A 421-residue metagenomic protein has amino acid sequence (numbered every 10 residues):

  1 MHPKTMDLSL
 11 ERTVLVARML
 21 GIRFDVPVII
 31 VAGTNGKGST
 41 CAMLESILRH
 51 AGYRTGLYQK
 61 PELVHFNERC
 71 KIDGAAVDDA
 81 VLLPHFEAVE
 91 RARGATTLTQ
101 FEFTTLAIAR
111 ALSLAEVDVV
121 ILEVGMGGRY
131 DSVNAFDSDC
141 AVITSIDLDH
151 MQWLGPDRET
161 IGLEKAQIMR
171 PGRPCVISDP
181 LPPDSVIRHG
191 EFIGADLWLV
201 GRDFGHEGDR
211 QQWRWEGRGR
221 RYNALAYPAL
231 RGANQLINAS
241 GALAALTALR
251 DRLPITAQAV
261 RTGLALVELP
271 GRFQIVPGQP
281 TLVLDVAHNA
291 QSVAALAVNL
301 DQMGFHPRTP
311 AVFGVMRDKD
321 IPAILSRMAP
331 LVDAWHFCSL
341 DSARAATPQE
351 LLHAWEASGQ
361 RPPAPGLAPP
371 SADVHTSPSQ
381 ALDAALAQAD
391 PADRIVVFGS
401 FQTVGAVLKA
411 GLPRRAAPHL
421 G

Functional and structural regions predicted by a protein language model:
K4-M6, L10, V14-D25, H50-F136 (+1 more regions): ATP-dependent carboxylate-amine ligase catalytic core
V31, S39-G56: A conserved segment at the C-terminal end of the G1
L44, R129-D139, L408-A410: Short Gly/Thr/Asp-enriched flexible loops that form oxyanion-binding sites at enzyme active sites
L44-R49, L112, M328, W355 (+1 more regions): Hydrophobic alpha-helical packing residues
L114, V119-V124, D131-V142, I146-H150 (+2 more regions): Nucleotide phosphate-binding/pyrophosphate-handling subdomain across enzymes that bind or process nucleotide phosphates
D139, W153-I168, R173-I237, L243-T247 (+1 more regions): Internal gly/pro-rich beta-alpha loop/helix module that stabilizes soluble enzyme cofactors or their anionic handles
V176, P180-W198, E207-D209, T281-L284 (+2 more regions): C-terminal helical cap/extension that packs against the catalytic core of soluble nucleotide-cofactor enzymes
S400: Active-site-proximal loop/hinge segments that shape catalytic or ion-binding/gating pockets
